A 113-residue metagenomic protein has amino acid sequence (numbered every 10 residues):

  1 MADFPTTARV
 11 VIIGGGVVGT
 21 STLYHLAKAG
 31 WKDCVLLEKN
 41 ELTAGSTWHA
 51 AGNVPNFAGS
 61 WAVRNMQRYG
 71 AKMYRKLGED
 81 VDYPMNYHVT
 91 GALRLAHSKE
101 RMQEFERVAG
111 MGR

Functional and structural regions predicted by a protein language model:
A2-P5, K28, Y87: Short, flexible hinge/linker loops that cap or flank conserved catalytic cores
A2-V18, V35: Beta1/beta-strand and adjacent pyrophosphate-binding region of the FAD-binding site in flavoprotein oxidoreductases
T7-A8, W31-K32, T90: Short coil/turn connectors at secondary-structure junctions
I13, E38, A50, V89-G91: A secondary-structure boundary/capping signal
L26-A27, G112: Hydrophobic alpha-helical packing residues
A27-W48: Glycine-rich FAD pyrophosphate-binding loop
G52-R113: Dinucleotide-binding Rossmann-like beta1-alpha1 core, especially the glycine-rich loop that anchors the ADP
